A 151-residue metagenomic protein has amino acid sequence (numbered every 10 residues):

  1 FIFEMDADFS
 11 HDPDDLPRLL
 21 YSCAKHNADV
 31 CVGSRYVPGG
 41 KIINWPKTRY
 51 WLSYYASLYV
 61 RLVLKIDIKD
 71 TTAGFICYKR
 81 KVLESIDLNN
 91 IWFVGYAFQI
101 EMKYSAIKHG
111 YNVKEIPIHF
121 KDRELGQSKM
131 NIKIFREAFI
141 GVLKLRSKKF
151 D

Functional and structural regions predicted by a protein language model:
F1-F3, P13-Y96, R123-K133, A138: Acceptor/aglycone-binding surface of glycosyltransferases and processive sugar-polymer synthases
D6-S10: The conserved acidic donor/metal-binding loop of glycosyltransferases
P38, K108-Y111, L143: Charged, amphipathic alpha-helical interaction segments
D67, N90-V94, K103-F120: Catalytic donor-sugar/metal-binding loop of nucleotide-sugar-dependent glycosyltransferases
K79-V82, Y111-N112, L145: Secondary-structure boundary/capping motif
I100: DNA-recognition element of transcription regulators
I140-D151: C-terminal, non-catalytic tails of nucleotide-sugar-dependent glycosyltransferases
